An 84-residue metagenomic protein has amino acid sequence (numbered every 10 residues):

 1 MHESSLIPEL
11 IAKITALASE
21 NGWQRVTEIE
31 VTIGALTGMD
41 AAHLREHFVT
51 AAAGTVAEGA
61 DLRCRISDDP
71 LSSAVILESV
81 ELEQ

Functional and structural regions predicted by a protein language model:
M1-Q84: N-terminal, polar/charged subdomain of small-to-medium soluble alpha/beta proteins
